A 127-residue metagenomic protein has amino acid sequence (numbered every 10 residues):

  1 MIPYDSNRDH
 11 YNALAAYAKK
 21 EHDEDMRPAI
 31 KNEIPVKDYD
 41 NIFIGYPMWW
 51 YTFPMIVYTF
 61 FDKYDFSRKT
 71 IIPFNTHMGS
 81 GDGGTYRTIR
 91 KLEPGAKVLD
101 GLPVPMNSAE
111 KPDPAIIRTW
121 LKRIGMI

Functional and structural regions predicted by a protein language model:
M1-I44, Y51-F53, Y58, D62 (+1 more regions): N-terminal beta1-alpha1-beta2 submodule of the flavodoxin-like/Rossmannoid cofactor-binding fold
P3-S6, M48-T52, H77-G81, V104-A109: Solvent-exposed loop/turn segments at secondary-structure junctions within structured extracellular/periplasmic domains
V36, D62-R68, K91-E93: Short, conserved loop/helix-junction motifs that constitute active-site signature segments in enzyme catalytic cores
D38-I42, S67-T70, A96-L99: Loop/turn elements at helix/coil->beta-strand transitions in domains of secreted/extracellular proteins
I44, I72-N75: Short catalytic-loop micro-motif centered on adjacent basic/acidic residues
P54, D82-R87, P114: Short, surface-exposed alpha-helical segments at coil->helix boundaries
Y86-K97: Short glycine/proline-rich, acidic loop/turn segments that cap or connect secondary-structure elements
K97, G101-I127: Glycine-rich phosphate/pyrophosphate-binding loop and the adjoining helix
